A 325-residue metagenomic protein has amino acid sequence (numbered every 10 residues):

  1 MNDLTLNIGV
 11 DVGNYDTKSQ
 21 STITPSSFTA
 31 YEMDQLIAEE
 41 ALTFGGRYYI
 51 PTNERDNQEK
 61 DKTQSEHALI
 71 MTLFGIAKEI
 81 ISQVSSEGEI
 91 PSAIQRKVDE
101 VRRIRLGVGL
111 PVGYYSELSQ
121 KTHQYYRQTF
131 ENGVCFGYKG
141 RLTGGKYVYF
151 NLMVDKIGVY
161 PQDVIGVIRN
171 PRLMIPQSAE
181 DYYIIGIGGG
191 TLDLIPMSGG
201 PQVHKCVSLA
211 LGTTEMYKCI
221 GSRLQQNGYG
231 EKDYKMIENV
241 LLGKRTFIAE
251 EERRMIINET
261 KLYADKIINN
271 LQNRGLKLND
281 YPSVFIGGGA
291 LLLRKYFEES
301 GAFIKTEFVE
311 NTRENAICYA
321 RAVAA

Functional and structural regions predicted by a protein language model:
M1-Y182, P201-T213, L241-A325: Nucleotide/phosphate-binding catalytic cleft detector across ATP-hydrolyzing and phosphate-transferring enzymes
D163-I165, G188-D193: A short mid-domain helix/strand-loop element embedded in enzyme catalytic domains that forms or borders the active-site
I175-S178, I187-G188, Q226-Y229: Secondary-structure boundary elements
D181-Y183, G190-P196: Conserved active-site beta-strand-loop modules that form the wall/rim of enzyme catalytic pockets and either contain
G186-G189, G212: Short, contiguous, pocket-lining structural segments that sit at or immediately flank catalytic/ligand-binding sites
M197-I237: Glycine-rich phosphate-binding loop plus the immediately following alpha-helix
